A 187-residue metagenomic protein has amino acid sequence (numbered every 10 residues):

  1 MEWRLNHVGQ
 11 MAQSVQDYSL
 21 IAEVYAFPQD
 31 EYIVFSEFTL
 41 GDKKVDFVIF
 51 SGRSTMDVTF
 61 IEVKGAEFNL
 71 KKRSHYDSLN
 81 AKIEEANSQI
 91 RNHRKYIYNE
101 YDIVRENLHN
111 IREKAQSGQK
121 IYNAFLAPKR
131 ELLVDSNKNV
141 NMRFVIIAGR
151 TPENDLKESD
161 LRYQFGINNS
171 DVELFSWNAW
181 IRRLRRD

Functional and structural regions predicted by a protein language model:
M1-A22: Fold-level recognition of mixed alpha/beta catalytic cores in primary-metabolism enzymes, strongest
Q16, E23-D187: Charged, terminal alpha-helix-loop-beta segments that serve as non-catalytic nucleic-acid engagement and/or assembly
